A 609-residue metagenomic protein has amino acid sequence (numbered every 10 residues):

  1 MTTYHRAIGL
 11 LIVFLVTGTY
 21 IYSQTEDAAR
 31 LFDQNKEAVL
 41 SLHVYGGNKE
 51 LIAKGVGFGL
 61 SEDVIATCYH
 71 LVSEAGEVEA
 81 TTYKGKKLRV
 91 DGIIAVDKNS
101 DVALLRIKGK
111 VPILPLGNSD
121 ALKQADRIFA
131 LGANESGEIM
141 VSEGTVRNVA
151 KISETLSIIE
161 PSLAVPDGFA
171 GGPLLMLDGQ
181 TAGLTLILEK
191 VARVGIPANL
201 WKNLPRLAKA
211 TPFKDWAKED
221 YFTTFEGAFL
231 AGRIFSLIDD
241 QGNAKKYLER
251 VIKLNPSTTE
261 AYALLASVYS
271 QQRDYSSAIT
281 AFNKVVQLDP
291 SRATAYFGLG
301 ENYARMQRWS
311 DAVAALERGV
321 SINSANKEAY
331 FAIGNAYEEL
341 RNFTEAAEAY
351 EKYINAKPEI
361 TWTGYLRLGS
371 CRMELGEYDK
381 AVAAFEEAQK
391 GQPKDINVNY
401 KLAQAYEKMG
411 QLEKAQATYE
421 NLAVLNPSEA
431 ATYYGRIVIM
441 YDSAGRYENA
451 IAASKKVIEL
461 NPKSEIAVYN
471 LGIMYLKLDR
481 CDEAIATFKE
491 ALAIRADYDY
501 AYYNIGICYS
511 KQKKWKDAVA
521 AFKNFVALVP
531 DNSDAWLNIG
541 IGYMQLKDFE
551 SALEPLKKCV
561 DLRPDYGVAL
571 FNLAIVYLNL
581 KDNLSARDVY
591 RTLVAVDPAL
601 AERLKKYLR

Functional and structural regions predicted by a protein language model:
T25-F32, I113, T181-N243: C-terminal cap/linker of serine protease catalytic domains
I52, S61-G132, S136-M140, E154-I158 (+3 more regions): Conserved active-site neighborhood of the chymotrypsin/trypsin-like protease fold
F58, V165-T185: Catalytic nucleophile loop of clan PA
E226, E260, T294, E328 (+9 more regions): Start-of-helix register in tetratricopeptide repeats
L237, Q271, R305-M306, E339-L340 (+7 more regions): Register position in tetratricopeptide repeats
L264, G298, A332, R367 (+8 more regions): Canonical tetratricopeptide repeat
